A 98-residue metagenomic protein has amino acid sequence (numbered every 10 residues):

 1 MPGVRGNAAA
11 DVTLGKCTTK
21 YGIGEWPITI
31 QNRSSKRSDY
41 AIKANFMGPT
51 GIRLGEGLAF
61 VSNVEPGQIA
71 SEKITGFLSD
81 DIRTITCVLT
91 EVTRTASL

Functional and structural regions predicted by a protein language model:
M1-K20: Transition segment at domain starts
A8-D11, D39, M47-A59: Short beta-strand and strand-turn-strand segments in soluble, beta-rich domains
A9, I23, E56-L58, F77-L98: Terminal connector regions
D11-G15, W26-T29, E56-F60, K73: Short structured motifs
G24-W26, Y40, A70: Hydrophobic core residues within well-ordered beta-strands of beta-rich domains
I28, K43-A44: Generic short beta-strand
I30-S34: Asparagine-centered strand-capping/turn motif at beta-strand->loop junctions
L54-D80: Intrinsically disordered, low-complexity Pro/Gly/Ser/Thr-rich segments with frequent PxxP/GP/PP motifs and embedded
